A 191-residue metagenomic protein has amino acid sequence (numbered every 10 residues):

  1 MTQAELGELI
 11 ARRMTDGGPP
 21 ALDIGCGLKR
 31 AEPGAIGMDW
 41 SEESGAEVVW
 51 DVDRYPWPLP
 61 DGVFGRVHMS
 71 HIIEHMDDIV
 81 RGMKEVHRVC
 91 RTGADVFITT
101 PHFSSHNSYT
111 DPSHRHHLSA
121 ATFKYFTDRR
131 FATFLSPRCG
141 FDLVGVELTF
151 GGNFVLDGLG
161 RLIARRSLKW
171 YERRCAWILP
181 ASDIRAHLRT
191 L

Functional and structural regions predicted by a protein language model:
M1, K29, D128: Residue-level marker of positions within ordered structural domains that often coincide with functionally constrained
M1-R13: Class I SAM-dependent methyltransferase Rossmann-like catalytic core, especially the SAM/SAH-binding loop
E5-E8, A21, P58, V155-R161 (+1 more regions): Acidic/proline-rich low-complexity IDRs
E8, G18, A35-M38, F141 (+2 more regions): Intrinsically disordered, low-complexity regions
I10-S104: Conserved SAM-binding loop
V80-R81, E85, R91, D95-L191: S-adenosyl-L-methionine-dependent methyltransferase catalytic module, highlighting the catalytic core
